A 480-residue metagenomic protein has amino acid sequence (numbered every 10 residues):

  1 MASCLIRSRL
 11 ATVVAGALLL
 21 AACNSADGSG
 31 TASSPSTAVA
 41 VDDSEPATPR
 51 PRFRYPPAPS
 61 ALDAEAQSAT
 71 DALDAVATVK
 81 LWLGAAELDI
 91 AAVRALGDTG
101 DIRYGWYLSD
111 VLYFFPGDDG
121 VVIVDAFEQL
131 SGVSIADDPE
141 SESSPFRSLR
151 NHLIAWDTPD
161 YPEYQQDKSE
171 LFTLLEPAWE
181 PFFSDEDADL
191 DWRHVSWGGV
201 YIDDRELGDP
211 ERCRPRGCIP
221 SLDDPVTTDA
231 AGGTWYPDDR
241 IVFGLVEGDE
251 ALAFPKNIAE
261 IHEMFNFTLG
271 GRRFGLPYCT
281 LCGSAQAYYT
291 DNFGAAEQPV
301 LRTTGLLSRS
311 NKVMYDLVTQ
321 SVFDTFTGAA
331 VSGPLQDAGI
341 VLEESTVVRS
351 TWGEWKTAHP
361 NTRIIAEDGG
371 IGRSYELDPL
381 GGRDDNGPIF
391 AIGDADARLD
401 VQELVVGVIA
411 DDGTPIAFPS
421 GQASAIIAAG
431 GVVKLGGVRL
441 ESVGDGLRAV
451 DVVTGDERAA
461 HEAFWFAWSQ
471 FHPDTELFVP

Functional and structural regions predicted by a protein language model:
M1-V13: Bacterial N-terminal signal peptides that target proteins for export
L20-A22: C-terminal motif of bacterial Sec signal peptides marking the signal peptidase cleavage site
N24-D27: Bacterial signal peptide processing site
S29-G30, A285: Secreted/processed peptides and extracellular or luminal domains of membrane proteins
A38-A85, Y104-P480: Mid-to-C-terminal functional-domain signal that highlights helix-capping/loop sites within ligand-binding modules
I90-V93, V124: Hydrophobic core positions within HEAT/HEAT-like alpha-solenoid repeats
